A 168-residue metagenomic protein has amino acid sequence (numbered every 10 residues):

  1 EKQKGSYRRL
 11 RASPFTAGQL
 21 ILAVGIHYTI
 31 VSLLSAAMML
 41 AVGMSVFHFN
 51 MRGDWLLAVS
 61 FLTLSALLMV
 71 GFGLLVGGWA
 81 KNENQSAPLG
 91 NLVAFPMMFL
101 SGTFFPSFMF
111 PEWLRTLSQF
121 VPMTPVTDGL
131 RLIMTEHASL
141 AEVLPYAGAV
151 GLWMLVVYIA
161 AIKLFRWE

Functional and structural regions predicted by a protein language model:
E1-A17: Transmembrane helix boundary and interhelical loop/hinge segments in multi-pass membrane proteins
K2-Q3, V46, N50-M51, W55 (+6 more regions): Membrane-interfacial segments
K2-S6, T29, A37, G71 (+4 more regions): Hydrophobic alpha-helical segments typical of transmembrane helices and their membrane-interface/capping positions
Y7-L10, V42, V46, V76 (+7 more regions): Hydrophobic alpha-helical interface/terminus motif in multipass membrane transporters
A17, I21-G90, F95, L140-A147 (+2 more regions): Alpha-helical transmembrane segments and their short interhelical loops
T29, T63-L67, L92-S101, S107 (+1 more regions): Hydrophobic transmembrane alpha-helices
N50, G102-V156, W167-E168: Membrane-interfacial helix-loop-helix junctions in multi-pass membrane proteins
